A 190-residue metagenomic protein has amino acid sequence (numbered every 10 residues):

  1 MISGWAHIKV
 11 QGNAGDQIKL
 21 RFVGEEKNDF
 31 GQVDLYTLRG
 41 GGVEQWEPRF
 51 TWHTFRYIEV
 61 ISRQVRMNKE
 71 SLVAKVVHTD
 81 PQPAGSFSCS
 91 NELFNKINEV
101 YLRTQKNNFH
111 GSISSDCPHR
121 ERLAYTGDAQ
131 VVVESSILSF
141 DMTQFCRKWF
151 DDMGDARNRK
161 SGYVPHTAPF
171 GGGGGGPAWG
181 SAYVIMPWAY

Functional and structural regions predicted by a protein language model:
M1-P118, G127, M142-R147, R159-G171: Extracellular/oxidizing-compartment recognition motifs
Y36-T37, S136, M153, Y190: Broad structural signal for hydrophobic residues in well-ordered alpha-helices, predominantly aliphatic
R63, V131-M142, Y183-Y190: Well-ordered alpha-helical scaffold segments within catalytic/enzyme domains
T104-Q105, V132-S135, W149-M153: Short alpha-helical scaffolding segments that buttress acidic/His motifs in well-ordered protein cores
R120-Q130, D141, G174-I185: Aromatic- and histidine-enriched alpha-helix N-cap/loop-to-helix transition segments that scaffold the rims
K148-G154, S161-Y190: Conserved active-site neighborhood of enzyme catalytic/cofactor-binding cores
